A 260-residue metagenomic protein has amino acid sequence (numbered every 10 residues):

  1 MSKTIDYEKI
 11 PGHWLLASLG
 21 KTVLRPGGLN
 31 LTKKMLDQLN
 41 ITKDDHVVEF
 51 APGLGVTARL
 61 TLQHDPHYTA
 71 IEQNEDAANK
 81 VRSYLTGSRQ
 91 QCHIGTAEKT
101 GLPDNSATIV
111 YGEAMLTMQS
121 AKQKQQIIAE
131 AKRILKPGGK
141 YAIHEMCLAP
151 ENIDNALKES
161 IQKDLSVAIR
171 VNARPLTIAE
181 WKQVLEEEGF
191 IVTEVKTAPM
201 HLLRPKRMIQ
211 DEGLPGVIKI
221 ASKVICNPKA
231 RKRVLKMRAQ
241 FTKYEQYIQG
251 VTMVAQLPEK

Functional and structural regions predicted by a protein language model:
R25-K43: Conserved alpha-helix/loop element of class I SAM-dependent methyltransferases that forms part of the SAM/SAH-binding
K43-G53: Conserved class I S-adenosyl-L-methionine
P52-K99: Class I SAM-dependent methyltransferase SAM/SAH-binding core
E98-V110: A short acidic, Gly/Pro-enriched loop at the edge of an enzyme's catalytic core that lines a small-molecule cofactor
Q125-K140: A short glycine-rich, Lys/Arg-flanked "PGG" loop and its adjoining helix->strand segment in the class I
A142-D164: Conserved class I S-adenosyl-L-methionine
A173-E188: Short alpha-helix
E194-K260: Conserved Class I S-adenosyl-L-methionine
